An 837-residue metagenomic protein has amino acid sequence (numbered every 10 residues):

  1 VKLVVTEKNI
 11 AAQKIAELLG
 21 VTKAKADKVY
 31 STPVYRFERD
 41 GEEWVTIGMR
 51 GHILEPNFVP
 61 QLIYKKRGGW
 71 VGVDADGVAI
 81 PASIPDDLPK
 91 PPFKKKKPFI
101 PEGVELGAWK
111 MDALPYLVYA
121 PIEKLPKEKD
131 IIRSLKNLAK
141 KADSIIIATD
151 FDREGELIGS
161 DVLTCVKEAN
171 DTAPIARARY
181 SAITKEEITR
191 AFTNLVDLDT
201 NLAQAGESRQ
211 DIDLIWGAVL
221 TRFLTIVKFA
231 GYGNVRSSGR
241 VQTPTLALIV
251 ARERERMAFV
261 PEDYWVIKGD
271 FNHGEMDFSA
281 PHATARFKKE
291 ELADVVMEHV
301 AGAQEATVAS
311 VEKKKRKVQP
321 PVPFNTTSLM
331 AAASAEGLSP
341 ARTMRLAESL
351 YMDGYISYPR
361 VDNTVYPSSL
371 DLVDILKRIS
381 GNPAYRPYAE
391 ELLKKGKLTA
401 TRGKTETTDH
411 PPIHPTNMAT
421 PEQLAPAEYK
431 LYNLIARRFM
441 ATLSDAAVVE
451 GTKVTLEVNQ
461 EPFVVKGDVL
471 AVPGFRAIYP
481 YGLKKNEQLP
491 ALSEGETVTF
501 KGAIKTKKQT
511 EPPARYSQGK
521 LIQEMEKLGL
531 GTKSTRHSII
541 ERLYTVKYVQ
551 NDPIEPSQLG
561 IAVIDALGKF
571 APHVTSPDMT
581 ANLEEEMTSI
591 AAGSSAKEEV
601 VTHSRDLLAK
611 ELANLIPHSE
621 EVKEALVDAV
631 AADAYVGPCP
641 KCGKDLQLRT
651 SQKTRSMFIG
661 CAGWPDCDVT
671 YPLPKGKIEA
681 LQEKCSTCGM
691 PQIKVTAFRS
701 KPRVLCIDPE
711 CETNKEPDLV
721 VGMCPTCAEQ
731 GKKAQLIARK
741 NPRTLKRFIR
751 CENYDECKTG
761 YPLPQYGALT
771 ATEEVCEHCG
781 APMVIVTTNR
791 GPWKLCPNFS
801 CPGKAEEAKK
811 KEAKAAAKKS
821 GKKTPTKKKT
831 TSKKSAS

Functional and structural regions predicted by a protein language model:
V1-L3, C165, T221, A258 (+4 more regions): Basic, low-complexity terminal or inter-domain segments flanking catalytic cores
V1-W216: Intrinsically disordered, low-complexity regulatory segments
G41-I47, G51-K124, G233-E348, M352 (+8 more regions): Long, highly charged, low-complexity internal segments
A120-E123, T149-F151, A169-A176, V196-A203 (+6 more regions): Short, polar/flexible loop-turn hinges at active-site or ligand-entry regions and domain interfaces
K141, I183-G269: C-terminal or mid-to-C-terminal helical accessory/interaction module adjacent to the motor/catalytic core
T149-F151, A331-A333, R360: Short glycine-centered, acidic/aromatic-flanked micro-motifs in structured strand/loop junctions that mark active-site
S181-E186, T326-T327, L346-I356, I539-R542 (+1 more regions): Short, conserved phosphate-binding/catalytic loop or strand-edge motifs used in phosphoryl-/nucleotidyl-transfer
